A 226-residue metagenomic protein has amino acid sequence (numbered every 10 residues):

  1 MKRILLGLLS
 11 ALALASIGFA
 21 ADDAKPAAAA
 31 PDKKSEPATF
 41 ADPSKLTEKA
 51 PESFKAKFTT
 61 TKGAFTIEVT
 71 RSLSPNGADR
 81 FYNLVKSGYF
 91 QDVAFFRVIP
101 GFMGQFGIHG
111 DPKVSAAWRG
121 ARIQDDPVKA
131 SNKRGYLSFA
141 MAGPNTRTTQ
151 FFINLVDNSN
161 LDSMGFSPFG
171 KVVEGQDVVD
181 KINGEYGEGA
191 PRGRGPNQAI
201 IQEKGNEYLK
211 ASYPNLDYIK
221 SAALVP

Functional and structural regions predicted by a protein language model:
M1-L8: Bacterial N-terminal signal peptides that target proteins for export
G7, I17-P226: Cyclophilin-like peptidyl-prolyl cis-trans isomerases
